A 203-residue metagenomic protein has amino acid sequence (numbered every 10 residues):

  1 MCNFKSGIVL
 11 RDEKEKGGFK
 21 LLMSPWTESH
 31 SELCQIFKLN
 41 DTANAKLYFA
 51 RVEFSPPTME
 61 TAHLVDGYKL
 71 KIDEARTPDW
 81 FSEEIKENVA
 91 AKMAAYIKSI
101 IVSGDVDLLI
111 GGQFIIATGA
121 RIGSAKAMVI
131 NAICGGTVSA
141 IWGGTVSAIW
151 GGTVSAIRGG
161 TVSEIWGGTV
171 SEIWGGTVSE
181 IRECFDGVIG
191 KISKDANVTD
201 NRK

Functional and structural regions predicted by a protein language model:
M1-K203: Short, glycine-biased loop/turn motifs at secondary-structure junctions and in low-complexity Ser/Thr/Pro-rich termini
